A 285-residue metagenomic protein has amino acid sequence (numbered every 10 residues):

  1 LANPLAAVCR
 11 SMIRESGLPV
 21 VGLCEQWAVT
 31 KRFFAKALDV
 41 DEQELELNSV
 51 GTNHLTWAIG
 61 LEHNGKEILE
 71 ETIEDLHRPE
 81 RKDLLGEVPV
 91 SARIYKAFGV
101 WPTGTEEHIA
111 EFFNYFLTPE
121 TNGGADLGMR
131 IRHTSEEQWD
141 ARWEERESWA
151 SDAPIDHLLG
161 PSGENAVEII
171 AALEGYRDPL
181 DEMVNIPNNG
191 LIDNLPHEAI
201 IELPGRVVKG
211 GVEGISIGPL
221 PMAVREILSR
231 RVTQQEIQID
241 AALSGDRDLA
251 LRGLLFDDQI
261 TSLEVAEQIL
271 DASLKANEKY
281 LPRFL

Functional and structural regions predicted by a protein language model:
L1-E15: Rossmann-fold NAD(P)-binding glycine/threonine-rich loop
A2-L5, E25-Q26, V50-T52: An acidic- and aromatic-residue-enriched active-site/binding cleft used to recognize and process polar
L5-C9, T30, G190-D193: Flexible loop/turn segments at secondary-structure boundaries
S16-K31: Short, acidic/small-residue loops that bind anionic groups at enzyme active sites
V21, A35-L285: Long, compositionally biased stretches enriched for glycine and/or charged residues
